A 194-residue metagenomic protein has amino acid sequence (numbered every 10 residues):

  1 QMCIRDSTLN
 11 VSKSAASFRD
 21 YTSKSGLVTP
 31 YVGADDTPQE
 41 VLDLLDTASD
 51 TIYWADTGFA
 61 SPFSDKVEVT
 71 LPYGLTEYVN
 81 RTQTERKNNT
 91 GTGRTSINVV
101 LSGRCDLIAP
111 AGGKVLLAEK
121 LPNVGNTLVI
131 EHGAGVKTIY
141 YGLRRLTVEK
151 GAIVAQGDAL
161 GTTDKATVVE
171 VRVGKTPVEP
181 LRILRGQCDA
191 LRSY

Functional and structural regions predicted by a protein language model:
Q1-I4: Short, small-residue-biased leader/transition segments that mark boundaries at the very start of proteins
T8-V124: Surface-exposed, glycine-biased beta-strand/turn segments
S12-A15, L143-T147, I183-Q187: A short, sequence-level motif marking secondary-structure junctions
V69, V129, A152-Y194: Conserved, short, structured surface segments that act as functional micro-motifs
D106-L116, V148-T163: Short, well-structured beta-strand-loop connectors
A109-R144, T167-V168: Zn2+-dependent peptidoglycan hydrolase active-site motif and core
